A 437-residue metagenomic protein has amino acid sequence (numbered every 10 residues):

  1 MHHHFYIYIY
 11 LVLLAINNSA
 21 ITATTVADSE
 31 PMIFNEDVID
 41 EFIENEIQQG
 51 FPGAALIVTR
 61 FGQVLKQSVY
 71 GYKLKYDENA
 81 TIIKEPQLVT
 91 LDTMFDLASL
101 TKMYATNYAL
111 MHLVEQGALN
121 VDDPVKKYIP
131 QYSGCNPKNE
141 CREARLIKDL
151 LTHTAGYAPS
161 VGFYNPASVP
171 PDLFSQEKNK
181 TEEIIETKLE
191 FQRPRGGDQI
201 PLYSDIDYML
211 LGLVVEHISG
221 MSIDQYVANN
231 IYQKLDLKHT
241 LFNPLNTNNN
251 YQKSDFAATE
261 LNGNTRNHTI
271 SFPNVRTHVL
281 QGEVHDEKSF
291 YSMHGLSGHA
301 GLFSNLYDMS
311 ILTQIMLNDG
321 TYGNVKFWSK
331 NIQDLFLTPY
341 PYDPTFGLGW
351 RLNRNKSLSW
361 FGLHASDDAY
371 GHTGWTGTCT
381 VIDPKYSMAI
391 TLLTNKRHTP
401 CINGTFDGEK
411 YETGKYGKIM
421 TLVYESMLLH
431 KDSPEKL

Functional and structural regions predicted by a protein language model:
H4-N18: Cleavable N-terminal signal peptides of Sec/SRP-targeted secreted and luminal proteins
T22-A23, A27: Boundary at the C-terminal end of the N-terminal hydrophobic targeting segment
P31-F95, A118, C401-N403: Short, conserved catalytic-motif segment at the N-terminal edge
I39-I43, L56, G62, D96-D122 (+4 more regions): Active-site SXXK
L65-Q67, L88-D92, Y104, M111-Q131 (+2 more regions): Short, well-structured active-site flanking segments
L74, N136-D368: Short, surface-exposed loop or secondary-structure junction motifs that flank catalytic or metal-binding residues
N318, N324, N331-L335, P339-Y342 (+2 more regions): Short, gly/Ser/Thr-rich active-site loops of penicillin-recognizing serine hydrolases
T380-V381, S387-K396, P400-G404: Short, well-ordered beta-strand elements
